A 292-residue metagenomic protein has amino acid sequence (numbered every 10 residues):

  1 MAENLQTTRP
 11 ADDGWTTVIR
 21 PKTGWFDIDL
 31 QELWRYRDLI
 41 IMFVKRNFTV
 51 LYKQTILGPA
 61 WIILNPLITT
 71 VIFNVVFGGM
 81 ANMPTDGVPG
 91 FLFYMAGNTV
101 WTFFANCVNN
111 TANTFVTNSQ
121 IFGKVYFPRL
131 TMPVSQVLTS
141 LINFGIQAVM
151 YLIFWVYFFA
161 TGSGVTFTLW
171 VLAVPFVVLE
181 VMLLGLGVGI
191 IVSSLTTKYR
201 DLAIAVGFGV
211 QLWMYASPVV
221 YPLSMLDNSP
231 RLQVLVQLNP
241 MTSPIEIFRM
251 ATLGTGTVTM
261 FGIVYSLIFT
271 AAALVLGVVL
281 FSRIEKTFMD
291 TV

Functional and structural regions predicted by a protein language model:
M1-V292: Hydrophobic transmembrane alpha-helices and immediately adjacent juxtamembrane helices of multi-pass inner-membrane
